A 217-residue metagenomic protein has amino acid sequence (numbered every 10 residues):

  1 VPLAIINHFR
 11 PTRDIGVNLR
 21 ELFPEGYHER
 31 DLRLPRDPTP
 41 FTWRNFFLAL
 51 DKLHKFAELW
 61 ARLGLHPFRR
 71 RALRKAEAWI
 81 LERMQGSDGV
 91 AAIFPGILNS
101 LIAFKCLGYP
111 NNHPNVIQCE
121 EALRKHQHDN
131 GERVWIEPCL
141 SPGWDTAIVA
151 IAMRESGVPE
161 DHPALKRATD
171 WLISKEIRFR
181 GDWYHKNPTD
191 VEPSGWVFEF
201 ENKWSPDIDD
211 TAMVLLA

Functional and structural regions predicted by a protein language model:
V1-A217: Preference for long, amphipathic alpha-helical scaffolds in soluble/luminal domains and all-alpha bundles
